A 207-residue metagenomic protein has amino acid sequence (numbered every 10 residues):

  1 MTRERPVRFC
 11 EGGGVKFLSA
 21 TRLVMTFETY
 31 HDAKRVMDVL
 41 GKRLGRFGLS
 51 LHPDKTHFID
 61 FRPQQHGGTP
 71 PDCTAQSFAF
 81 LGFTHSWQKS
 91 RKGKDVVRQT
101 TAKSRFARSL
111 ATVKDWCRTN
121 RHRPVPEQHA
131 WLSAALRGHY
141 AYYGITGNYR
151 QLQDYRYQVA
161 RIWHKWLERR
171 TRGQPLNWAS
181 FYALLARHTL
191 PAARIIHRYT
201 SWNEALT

Functional and structural regions predicted by a protein language model:
M1-T207: Non-catalytic terminal/accessory segments
